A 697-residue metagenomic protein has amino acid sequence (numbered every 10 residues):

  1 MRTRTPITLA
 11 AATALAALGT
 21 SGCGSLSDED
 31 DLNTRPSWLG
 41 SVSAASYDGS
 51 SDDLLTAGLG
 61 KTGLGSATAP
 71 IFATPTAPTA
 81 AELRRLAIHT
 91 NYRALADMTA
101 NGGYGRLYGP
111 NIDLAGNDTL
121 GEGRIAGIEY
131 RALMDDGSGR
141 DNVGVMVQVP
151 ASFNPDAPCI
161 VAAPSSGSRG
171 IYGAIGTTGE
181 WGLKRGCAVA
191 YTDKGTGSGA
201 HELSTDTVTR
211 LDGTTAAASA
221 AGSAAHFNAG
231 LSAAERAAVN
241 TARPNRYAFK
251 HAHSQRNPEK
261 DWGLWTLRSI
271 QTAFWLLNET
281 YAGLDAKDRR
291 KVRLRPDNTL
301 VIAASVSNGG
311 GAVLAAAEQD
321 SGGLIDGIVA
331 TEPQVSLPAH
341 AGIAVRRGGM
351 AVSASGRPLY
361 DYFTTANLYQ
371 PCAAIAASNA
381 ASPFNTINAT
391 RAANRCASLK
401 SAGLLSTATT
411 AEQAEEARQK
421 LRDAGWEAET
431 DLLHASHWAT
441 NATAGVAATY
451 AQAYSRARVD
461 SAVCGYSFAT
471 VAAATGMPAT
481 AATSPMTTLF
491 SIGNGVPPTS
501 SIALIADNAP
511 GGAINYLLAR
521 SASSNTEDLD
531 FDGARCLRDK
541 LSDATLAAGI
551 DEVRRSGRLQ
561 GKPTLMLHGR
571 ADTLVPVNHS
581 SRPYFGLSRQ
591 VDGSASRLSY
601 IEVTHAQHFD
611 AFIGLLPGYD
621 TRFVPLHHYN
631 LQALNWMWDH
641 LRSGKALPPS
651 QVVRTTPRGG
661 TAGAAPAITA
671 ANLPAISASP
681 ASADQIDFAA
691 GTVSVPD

Functional and structural regions predicted by a protein language model:
M1-A10: Bacterial N-terminal signal peptides that target proteins for export
A12-A17: The conserved catalytic core of RNA pseudouridine synthases
G19-G22: C-terminal motif of bacterial Sec signal peptides marking the signal peptidase cleavage site
L26-D697: C-terminal His-loop and adjacent cap/lid subdomain of alpha/beta-hydrolase
